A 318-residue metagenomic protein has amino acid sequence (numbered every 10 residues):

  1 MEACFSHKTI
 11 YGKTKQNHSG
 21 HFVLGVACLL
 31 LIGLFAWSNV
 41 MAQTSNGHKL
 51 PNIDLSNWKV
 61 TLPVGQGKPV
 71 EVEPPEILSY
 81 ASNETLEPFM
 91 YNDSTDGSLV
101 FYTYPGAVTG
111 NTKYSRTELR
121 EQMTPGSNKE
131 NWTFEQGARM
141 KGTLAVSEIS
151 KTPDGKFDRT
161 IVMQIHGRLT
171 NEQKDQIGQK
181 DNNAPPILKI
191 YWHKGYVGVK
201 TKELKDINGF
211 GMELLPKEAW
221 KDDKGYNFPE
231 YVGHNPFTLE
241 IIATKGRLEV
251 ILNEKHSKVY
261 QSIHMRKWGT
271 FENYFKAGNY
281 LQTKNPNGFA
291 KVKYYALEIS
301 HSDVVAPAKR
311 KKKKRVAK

Functional and structural regions predicted by a protein language model:
M1-G20: N-terminal secretory signal peptides that target proteins for export/translocation
G25-A36: Bacterial N-terminal signal peptides
S38-A42: Boundary at the C-terminal end of the N-terminal hydrophobic targeting segment
T44-N131: Solvent-exposed N-terminal domain segments of exported/luminal and surface proteins
N46-N52, T152-G155, I263-K318: Ligand-recognition surfaces built from glycine- and aromatic
S94-D96, V100-K205: Secretory/extracellular carbohydrate-interaction modules and structurally similar beta-sandwich "look-alikes"
G142, N235-A243, L248-V250: Short tryptophan-centered beta-strand motifs in secreted/extracellular beta-sheet-rich domains of glycan-recognition
K205-F237: Short, aromatic/His-centered strand-loop micro-motif at the edge of beta-sheets
